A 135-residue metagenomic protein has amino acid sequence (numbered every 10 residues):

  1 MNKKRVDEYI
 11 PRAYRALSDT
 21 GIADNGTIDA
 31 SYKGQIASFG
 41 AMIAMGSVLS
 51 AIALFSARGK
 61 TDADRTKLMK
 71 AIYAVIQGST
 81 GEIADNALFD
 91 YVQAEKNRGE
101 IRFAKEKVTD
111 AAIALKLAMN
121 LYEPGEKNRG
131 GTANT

Functional and structural regions predicted by a protein language model:
M1-T135: Small/polar/charged residue-enriched interaction surfaces, especially the RNA/DNA-contacting tracks of RNP/CRISPR
